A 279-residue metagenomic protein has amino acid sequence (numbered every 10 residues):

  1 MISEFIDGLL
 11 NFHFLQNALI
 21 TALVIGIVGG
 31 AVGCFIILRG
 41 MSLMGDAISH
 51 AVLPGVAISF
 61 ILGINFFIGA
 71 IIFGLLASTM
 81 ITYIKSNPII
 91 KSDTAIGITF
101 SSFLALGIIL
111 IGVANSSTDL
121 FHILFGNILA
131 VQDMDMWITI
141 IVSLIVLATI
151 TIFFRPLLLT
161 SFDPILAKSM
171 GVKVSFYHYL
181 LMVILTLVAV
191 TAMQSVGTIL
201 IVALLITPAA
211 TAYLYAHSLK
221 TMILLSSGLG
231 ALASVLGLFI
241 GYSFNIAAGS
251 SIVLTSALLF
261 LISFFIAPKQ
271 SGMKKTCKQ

Functional and structural regions predicted by a protein language model:
I2-N17, P88, I96-R155, C277: Transmembrane helix-bundle core of multi-pass membrane transporters and related energy-transducing complexes
E4-H13, I27-L38, G55-N65, L158-L166 (+2 more regions): Short juxtamembrane and helix-loop transition motifs at transmembrane-helix boundaries in membrane proteins
A18, F66-G74, D93-G97, D135 (+3 more regions): Loop-to-transmembrane alpha-helix initiation sites
L23, I27-A31, I72-M80, L106 (+5 more regions): Generic alpha-helical transmembrane segments of integral inner-membrane proteins, especially permease/transport modules
I25, M136-P208: Helix-loop-helix "hairpin" substructures at the membrane interface of multi-pass membrane proteins
C34-S116, Y213-L224, G241-F244, A267-P268: Short loop segments and helix-boundary regions at transmembrane helix junctions of multi-pass inner-membrane proteins
I199-S250: Transmembrane alpha-helical segments in multi-pass inner-membrane proteins
I246-Q279: Cytosolic-side transmembrane-helix boundaries in multi-pass membrane proteins
